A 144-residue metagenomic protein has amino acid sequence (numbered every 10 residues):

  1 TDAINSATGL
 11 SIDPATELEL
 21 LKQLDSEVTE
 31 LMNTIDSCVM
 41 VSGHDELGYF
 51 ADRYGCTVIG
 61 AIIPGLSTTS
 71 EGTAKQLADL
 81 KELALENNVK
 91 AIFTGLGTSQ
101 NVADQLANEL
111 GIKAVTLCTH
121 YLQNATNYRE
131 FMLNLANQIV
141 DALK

Functional and structural regions predicted by a protein language model:
T1-K144: Extracytoplasmic metal-acquisition and chelation regions
